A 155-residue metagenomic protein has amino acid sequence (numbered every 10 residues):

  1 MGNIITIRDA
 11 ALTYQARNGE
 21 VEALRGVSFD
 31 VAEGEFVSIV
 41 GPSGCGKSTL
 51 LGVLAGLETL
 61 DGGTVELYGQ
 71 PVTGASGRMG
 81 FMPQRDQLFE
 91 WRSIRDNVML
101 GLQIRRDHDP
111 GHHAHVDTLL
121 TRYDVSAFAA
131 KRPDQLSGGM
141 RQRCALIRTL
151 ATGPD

Functional and structural regions predicted by a protein language model:
V40-P42: The feature captures the beta-strand-to-loop junction immediately N-terminal to the Walker
A55: Helix-to-loop junction immediately C-terminal to a conserved catalytic motif
G63-A75: Conserved ABC transporter NBD signature motif
R92-M99: Short coil-to-helix segment of the ABC ATPase nucleotide-binding domain corresponding to the Q-loop/switch region
M99, P110-F128: Conserved ABC ATPase "signature" region
R132-L136, M140: Conserved ABC ATPase signature
A151-D155: A short, proline-enriched helix->beta-strand linker immediately N-terminal to the Walker B motif in ABC-type P-loop
